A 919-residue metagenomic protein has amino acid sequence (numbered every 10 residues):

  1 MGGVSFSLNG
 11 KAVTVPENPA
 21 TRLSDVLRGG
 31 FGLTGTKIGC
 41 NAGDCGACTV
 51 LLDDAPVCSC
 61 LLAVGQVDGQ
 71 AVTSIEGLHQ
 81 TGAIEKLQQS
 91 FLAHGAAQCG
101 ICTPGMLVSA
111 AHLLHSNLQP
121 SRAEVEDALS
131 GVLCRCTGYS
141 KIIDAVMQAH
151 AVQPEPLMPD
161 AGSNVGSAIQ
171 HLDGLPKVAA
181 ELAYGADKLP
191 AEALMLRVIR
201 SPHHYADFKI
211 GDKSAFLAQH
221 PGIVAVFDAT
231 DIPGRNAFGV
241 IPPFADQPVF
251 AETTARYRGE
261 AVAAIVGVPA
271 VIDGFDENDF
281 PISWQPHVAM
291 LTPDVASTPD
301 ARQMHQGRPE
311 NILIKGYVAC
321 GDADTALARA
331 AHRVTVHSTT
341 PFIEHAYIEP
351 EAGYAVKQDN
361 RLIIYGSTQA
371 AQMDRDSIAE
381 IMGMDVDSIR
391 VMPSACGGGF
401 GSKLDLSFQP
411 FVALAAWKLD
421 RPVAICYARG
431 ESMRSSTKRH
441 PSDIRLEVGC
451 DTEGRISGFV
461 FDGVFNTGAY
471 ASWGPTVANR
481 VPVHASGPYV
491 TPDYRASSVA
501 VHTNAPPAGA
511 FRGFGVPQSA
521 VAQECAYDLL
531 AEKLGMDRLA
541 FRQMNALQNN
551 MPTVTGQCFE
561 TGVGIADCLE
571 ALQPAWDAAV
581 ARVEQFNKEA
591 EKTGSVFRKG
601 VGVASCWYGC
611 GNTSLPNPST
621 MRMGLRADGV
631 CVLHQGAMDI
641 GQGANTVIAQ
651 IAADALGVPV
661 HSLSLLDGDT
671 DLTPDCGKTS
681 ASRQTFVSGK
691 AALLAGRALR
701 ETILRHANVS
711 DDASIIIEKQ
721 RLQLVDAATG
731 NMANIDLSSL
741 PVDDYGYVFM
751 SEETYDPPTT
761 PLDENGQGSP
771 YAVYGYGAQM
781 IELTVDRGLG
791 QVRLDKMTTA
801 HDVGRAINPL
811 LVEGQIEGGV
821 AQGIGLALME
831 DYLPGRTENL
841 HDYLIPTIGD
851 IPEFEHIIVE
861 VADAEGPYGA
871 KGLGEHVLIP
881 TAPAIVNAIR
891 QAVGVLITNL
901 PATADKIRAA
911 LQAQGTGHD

Functional and structural regions predicted by a protein language model:
M1-D160, A179: Signature of N-terminal electron-transfer/Fe-S-associated modules in redox systems
V50, L182, A186, A352-K357 (+8 more regions): Short beta-strand elements
G95, S167, D173-A179, P309-G353 (+5 more regions): Glycine-rich loop/linker segments at domain edges
H150-I312: Flexible, low-hydrophobicity surface segments
A229-T230, G383-S388, K418-V423, T452 (+3 more regions): C-terminal catalytic domains of large/alpha subunits in multi-subunit enzymes
A301-M382, L547-V630, N839-I857: Helix-loop-helix junctions that connect adjacent transmembrane helices in secondary transporters/permeases, recognized
A395-D420, A424-I425, A644-A652: Thiamine diphosphate
S614, P618-T673, V687-S688: Catalytic phosphate/nucleotide-handling subdomain of diverse soluble enzymes
